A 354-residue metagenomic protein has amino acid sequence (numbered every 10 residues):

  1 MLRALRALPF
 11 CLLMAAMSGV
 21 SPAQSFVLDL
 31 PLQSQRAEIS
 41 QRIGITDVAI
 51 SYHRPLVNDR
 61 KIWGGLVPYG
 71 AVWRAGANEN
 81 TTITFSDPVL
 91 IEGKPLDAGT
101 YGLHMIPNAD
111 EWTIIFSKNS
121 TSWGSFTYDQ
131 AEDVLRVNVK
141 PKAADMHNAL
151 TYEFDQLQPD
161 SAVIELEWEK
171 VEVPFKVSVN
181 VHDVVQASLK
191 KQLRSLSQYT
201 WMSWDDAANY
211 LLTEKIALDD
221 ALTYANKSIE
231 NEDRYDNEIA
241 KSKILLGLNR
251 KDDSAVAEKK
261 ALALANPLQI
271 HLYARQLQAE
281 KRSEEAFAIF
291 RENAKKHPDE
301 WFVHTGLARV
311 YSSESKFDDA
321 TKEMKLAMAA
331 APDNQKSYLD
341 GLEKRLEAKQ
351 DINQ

Functional and structural regions predicted by a protein language model:
M1-A7: N-terminal secretory signal peptides that target proteins for export/translocation
A7-S18: Bacterial N-terminal signal peptides
G19-A23: Sec/Tat signal peptide C-region and signal peptidase I cleavage site
S25, D29, D47-A98, H104-M202 (+1 more regions): Extended, well-structured beta-strand/loop surface patches that form recognition or cofactor-anchoring regions within
S25-R42: Short N-terminal segments immediately surrounding and downstream of signal-peptide cleavage
L193, Q198-K227, E232, I239-F302: Alpha-helical adaptor scaffolds
S242-N249, L268-E280, R309-S313, N334-Q354: TPR/TPR-like alpha-solenoid helical repeat scaffolds
L246, K259-N266, S312-Q335: TPR/TPR-like (Sel1-like) alpha-helical repeat modules
